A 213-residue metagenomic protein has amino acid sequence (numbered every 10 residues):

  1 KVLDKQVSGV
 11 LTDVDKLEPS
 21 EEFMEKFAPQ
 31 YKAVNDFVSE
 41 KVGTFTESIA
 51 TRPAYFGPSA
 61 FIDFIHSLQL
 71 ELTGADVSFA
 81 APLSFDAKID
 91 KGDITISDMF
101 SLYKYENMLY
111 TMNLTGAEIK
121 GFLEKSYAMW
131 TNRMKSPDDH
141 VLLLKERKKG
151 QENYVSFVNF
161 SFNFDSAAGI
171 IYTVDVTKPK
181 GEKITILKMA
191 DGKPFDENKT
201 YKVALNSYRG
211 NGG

Functional and structural regions predicted by a protein language model:
K1-E40, W130-D138: Active-site-adjacent helix-turn-beta-strand microarchitecture at beta-sheet edges that either contains or buttresses
V2, S59, D63-G213: Feature captures C-terminal
K5-G9, K41-E47, T111-N113: Short amphipathic
G9, F45-T46, A50, S156 (+1 more regions): Generic detector of short, aliphatic-rich beta-strand segments that form the cores of beta-sheets in diverse domain
D15-K26, P53-F61, K91, Y110-L114: Catalytic cores of large soluble enzymes that bind and process phosphate-bearing ligands
K26, Q30-A33, F37, S48 (+3 more regions): Residues that form generic nucleotide/phosphate-binding pockets
N35-G43, D93, S97: Membrane-targeting and insertion segments and their boundary/processing signals
V38-P58: Glycine-rich phosphate/diphosphate-binding loops and the adjacent beta-loop-alpha structural elements that coordinate
